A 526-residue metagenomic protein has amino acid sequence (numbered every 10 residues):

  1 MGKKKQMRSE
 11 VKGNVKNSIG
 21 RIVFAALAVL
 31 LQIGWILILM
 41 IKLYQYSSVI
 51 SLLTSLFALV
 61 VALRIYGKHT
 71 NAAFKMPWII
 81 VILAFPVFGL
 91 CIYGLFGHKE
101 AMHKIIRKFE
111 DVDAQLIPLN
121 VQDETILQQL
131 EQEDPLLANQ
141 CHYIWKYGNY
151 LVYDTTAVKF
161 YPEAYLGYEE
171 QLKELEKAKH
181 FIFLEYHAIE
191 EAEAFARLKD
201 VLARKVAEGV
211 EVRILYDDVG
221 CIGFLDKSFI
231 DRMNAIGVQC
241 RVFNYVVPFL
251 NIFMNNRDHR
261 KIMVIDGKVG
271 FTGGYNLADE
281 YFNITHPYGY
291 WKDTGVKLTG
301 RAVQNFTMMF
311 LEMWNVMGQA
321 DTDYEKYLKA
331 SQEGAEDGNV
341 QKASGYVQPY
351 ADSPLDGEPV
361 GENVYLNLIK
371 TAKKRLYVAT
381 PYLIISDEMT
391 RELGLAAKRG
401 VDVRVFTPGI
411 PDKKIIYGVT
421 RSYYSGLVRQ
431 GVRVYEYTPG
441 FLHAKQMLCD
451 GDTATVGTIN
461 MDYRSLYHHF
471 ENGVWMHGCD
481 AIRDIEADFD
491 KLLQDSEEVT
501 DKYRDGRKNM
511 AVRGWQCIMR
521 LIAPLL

Functional and structural regions predicted by a protein language model:
M1-N363, N367, T371, P411 (+5 more regions): N-terminal localization/anchoring segments of enzymes in phospholipid and broader phosphate metabolism
H187, P381-Y382, I416: Glycine- and other small-residue-rich loops at beta-strand/loop junctions that grip anionic moieties
D293, A379-T380: A short, conserved beta-strand element enriched in hydrophobic/aromatic residues
E362, I369, T390, V403 (+1 more regions): A general structural signal for well-ordered alpha-helical packing
Y382-V403, P408, K413: Helical hairpin unit composed of two closely spaced alpha helices linked by a short loop
E392-A396, S422, D490-K491: Short, solvent-exposed amphipathic alpha-helical segments in soluble enzyme and RNA/protein-processing domains
V401, V405, G409-D462, L466-Y467: C-terminal structural cap/anchor segments
